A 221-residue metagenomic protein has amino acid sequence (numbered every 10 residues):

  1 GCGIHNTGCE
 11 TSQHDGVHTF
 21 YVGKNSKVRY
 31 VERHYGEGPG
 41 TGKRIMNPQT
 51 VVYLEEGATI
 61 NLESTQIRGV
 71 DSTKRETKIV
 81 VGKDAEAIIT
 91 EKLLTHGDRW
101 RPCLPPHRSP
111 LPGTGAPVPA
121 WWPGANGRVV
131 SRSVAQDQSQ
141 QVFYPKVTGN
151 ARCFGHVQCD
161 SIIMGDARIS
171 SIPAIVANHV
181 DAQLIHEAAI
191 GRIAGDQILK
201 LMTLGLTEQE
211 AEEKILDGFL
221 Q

Functional and structural regions predicted by a protein language model:
G1-L206, L216-Q221: Conserved beta-strand/loop scaffold segments within soluble protein domains that form the structured core and edges
